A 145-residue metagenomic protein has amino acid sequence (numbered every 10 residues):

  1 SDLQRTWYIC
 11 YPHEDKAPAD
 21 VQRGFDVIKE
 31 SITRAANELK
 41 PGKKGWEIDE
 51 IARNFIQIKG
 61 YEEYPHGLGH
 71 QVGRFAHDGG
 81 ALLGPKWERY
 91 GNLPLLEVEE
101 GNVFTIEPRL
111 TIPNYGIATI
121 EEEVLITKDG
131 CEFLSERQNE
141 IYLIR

Functional and structural regions predicted by a protein language model:
S1-R145: Active-site neighborhoods and metal-handling regions in enzymes and metal-associated proteins
